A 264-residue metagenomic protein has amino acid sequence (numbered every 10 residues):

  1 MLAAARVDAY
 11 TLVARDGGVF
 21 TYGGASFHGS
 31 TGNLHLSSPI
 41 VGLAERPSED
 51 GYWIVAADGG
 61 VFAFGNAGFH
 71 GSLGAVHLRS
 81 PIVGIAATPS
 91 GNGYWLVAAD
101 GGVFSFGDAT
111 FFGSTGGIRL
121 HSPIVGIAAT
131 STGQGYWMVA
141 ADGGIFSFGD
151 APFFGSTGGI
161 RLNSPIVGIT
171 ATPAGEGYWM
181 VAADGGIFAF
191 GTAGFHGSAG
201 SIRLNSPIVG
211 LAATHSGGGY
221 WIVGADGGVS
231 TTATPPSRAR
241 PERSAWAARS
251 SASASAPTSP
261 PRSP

Functional and structural regions predicted by a protein language model:
L2-P264: Trp/Gly-enriched beta-strand/coil motifs that build multi-repeat beta-propeller-like domains and related W-rich binding
